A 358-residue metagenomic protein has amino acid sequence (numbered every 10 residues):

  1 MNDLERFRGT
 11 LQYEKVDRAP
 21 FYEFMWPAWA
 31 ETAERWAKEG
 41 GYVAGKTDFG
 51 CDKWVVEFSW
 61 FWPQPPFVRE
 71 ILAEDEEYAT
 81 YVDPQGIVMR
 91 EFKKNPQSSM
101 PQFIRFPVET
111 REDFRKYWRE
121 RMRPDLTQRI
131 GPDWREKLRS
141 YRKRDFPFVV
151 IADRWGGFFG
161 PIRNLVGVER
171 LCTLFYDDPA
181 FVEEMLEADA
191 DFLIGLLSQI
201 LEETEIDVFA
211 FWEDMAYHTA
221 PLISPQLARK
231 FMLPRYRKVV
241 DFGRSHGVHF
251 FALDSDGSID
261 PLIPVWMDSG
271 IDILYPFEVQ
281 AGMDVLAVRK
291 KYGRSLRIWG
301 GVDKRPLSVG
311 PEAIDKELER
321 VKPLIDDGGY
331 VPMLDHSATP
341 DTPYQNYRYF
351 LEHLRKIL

Functional and structural regions predicted by a protein language model:
M1-W26, E31-A33, T80-V82, E91 (+1 more regions): Active-site loop segments of alpha/beta catalytic cores
R18, F61-Q64, S99, R105 (+1 more regions): Selective for proline/serine-rich intrinsically disordered segments in cytosolic/nuclear regulatory regions
W26-R69: Segments that shape or occlude catalytic/ligand-binding pockets
Q64-F67, Q102, V108, D125: Generic low-complexity segments that are intrinsically disordered, proline-rich and/or Lys/Arg-biased
V68-A73, E77, P96: A structural signal for short, hydrophobic beta-strand segments that form beta-sheets in beta-rich/all-beta domains
M89-I104: Extended Gly/Ser/Thr-rich low-complexity repeat segments, especially those forming or decorating extracellular
